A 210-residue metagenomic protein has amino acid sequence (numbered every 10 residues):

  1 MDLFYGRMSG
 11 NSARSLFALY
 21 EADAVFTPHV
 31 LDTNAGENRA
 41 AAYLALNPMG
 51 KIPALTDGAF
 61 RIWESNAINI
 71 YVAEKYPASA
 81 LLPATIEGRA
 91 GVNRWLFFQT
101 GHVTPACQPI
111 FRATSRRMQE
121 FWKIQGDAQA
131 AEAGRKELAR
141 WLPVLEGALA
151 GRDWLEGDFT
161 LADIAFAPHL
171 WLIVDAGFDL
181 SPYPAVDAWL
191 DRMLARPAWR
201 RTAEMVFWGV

Functional and structural regions predicted by a protein language model:
M1-Q129: GST-like domain detector, emphasizing the conserved glutathione-binding G-site in the N-terminal thioredoxin-like
T27, G157, S181, R201-T202: A local structural micro-motif
H29, S65, Y183, A203-E204: Residue-level detector of family-conserved "landmark" positions at structurally sensitive sites
M49, K75, G151-R152, R196: Structured helix-beta-strand junction loops
A73, H169-L170, A203: Active-site-flanking alpha-helical
Q99-A195: GST-like fold's C-terminal all-alpha helical module
V186-V210: Long hydrophobic alpha-helical segments typical of transmembrane helices together with their membrane-interfacial
